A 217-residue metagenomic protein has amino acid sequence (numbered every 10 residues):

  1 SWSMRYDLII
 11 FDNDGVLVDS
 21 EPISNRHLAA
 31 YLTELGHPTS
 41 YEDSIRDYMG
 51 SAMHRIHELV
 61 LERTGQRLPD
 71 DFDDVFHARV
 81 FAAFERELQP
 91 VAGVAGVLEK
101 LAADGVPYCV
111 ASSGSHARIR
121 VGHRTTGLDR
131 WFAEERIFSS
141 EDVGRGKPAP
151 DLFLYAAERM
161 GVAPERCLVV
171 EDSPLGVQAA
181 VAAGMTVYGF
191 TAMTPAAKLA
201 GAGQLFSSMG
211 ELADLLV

Functional and structural regions predicted by a protein language model:
W2-D7, E99, S115-V217: Asp-based, Mg2+/Mn2+-dependent phosphohydrolase catalytic module
R5-D104, R120: N-terminal helical cap/lid subdomain that shapes the substrate entry/recognition surface in HAD-like hydrolases
I10, L17, P90, Y108-A111 (+2 more regions): Conserved SAM-binding loop
D14, S24-R26, F76-R79, V106-Y108 (+4 more regions): A generic short-segment signal for beta-strand/edge and adjacent turn/coil regions
V18, R46-D47, E87, C109 (+2 more regions): A generic secondary-structure micro-motif detector that highlights 1-2 residue hydrophobic/ambivalent hotspots embedded
D19-S20, Y48, V110-A111, E171 (+1 more regions): Small/polar loops that bind or transfer phosphate-bearing groups
P38, P107, T186: Residue-level detector of anion-binding/catalytic polar loops
